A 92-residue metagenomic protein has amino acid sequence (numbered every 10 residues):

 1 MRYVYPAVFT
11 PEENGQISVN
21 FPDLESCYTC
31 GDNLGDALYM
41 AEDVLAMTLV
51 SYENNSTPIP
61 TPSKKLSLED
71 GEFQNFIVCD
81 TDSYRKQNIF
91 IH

Functional and structural regions predicted by a protein language model:
M1-Q16: N-terminal segment of the canonical double-stranded RNA-binding domain
M1-V4, E42-H92: Short, charged, surface-exposed hinge/linker loops at domain edges that act as mobile lids or interdomain connectors
E12, P22-L24: A short, compositionally biased micro-patch
E25-D36: A short, exposed loop/beta-hairpin motif centered on an aromatic-Gly-Thr core
Y39: Aromatic- and charge-enriched surface segment that lines or borders ligand/interaction sites
